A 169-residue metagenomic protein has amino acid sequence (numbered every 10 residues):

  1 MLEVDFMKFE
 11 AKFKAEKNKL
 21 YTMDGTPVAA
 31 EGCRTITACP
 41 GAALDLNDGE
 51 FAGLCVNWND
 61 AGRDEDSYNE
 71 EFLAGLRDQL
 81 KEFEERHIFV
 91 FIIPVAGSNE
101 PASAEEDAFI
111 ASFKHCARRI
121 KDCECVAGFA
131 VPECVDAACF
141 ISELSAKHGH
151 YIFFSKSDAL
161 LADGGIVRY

Functional and structural regions predicted by a protein language model:
M1-C55, E143-A146, G164-Y169: N-terminal carbohydrate-binding accessory modules
T35-C39, Y68, P101-A104: Pocket-edge positions in alpha/beta enzyme catalytic cores
G41-S98, I141-I152: Aromatic-lined substrate-binding rim segments of carbohydrate-active enzymes
F72-L76, F109, F113, A137: Aromatic/hydrophobic pocket-lining residues that form the small-molecule binding cavity in soluble enzyme cores
D78-F83, H87, E106, H115 (+2 more regions): A broadly structural signal marking compact, well-ordered functional cores that mediate small-ligand/cofactor/substrate
P94-P101, E133-A137: Short glycine/proline-centered loop/turn elements that form peptide/ligand docking sites
S98-R118: Active-site-adjacent "subsite" loops/lids of carbohydrate-active enzymes
K114-Y169: Active-site region of glycoside hydrolase catalytic domains
